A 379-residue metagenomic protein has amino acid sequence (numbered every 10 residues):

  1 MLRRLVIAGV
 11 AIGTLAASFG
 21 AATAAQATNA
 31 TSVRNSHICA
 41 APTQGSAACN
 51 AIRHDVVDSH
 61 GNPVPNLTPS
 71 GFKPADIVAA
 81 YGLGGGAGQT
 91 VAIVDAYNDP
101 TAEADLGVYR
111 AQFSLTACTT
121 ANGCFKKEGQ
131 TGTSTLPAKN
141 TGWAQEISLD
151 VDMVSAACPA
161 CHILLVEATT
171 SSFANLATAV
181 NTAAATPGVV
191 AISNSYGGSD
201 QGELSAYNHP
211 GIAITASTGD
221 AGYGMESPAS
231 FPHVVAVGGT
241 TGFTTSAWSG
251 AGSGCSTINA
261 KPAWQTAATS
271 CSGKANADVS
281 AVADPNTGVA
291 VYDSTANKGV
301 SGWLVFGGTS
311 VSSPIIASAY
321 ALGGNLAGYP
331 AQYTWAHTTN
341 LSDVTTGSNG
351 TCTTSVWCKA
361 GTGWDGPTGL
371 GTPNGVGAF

Functional and structural regions predicted by a protein language model:
M1-A27: Secretory targeting and sorting signals
I7, A213, P232, G302 (+2 more regions): N-terminal hydrophobic or amphipathic segments with adjacent small-residue motifs that include Sec signal peptides
A25-V237, T257-G307, S313, A317 (+3 more regions): Substrate-binding/charge-relay-adjacent region of secreted/lumenal peptidase catalytic domains
V180-N181, S249-A251, K359: Short, surface-exposed amphipathic charged segments that create phosphate/polyanion-binding patches used for binding
T240: Ligand-binding/active-site lining segments
T244-C255: Phosphate/diphosphate-binding glycine-rich loops and adjacent basic-rich segments that engage nucleotide
A317-Y320, G324-L370: An often Trp-containing, charged/polar helix-loop segment at the C-terminal end of enzyme catalytic cores
